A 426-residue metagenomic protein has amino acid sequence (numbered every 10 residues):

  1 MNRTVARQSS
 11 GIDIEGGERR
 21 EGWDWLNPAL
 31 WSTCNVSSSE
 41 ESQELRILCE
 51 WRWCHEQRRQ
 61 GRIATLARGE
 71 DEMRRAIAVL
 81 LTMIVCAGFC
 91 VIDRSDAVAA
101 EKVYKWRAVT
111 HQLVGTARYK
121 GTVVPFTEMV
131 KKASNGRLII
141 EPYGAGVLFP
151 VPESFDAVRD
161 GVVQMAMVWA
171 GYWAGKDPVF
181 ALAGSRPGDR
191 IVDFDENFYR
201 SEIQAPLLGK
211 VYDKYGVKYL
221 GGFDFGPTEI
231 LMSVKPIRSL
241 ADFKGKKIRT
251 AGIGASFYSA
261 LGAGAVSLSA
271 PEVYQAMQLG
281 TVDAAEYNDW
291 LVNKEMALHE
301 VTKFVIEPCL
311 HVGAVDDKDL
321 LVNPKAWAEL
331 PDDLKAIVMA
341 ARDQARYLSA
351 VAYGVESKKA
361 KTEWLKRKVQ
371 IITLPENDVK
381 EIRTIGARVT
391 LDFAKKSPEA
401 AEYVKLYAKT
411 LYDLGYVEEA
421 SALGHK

Functional and structural regions predicted by a protein language model:
M1-T4, Q8-K105, A420-K426: Short, low-complexity disordered leader/linker segments with a strong preference for bacterial N-terminal type II
G69, V98-E196, L207-K426: N-terminal secretory/targeting leader peptides
E202-I203: Core domains of carbohydrate- and sulfate-ester-processing enzymes
